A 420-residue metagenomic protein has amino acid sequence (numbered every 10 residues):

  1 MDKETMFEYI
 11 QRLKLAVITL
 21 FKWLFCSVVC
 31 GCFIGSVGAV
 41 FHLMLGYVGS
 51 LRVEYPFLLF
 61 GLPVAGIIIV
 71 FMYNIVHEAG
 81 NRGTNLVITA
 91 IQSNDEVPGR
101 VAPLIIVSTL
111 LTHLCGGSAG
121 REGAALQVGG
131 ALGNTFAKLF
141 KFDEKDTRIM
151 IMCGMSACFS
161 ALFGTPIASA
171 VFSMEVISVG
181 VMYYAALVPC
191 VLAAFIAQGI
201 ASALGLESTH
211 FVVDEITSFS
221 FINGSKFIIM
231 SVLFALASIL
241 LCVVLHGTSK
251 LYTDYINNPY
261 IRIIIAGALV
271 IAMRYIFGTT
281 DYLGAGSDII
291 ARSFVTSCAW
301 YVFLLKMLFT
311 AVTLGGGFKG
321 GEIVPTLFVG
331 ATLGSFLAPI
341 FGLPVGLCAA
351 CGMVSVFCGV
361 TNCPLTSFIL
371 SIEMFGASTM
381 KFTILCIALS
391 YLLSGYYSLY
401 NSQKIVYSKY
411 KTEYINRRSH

Functional and structural regions predicted by a protein language model:
M1-H420: Alpha-helical transmembrane segments and immediately membrane-proximal extracytoplasmic
